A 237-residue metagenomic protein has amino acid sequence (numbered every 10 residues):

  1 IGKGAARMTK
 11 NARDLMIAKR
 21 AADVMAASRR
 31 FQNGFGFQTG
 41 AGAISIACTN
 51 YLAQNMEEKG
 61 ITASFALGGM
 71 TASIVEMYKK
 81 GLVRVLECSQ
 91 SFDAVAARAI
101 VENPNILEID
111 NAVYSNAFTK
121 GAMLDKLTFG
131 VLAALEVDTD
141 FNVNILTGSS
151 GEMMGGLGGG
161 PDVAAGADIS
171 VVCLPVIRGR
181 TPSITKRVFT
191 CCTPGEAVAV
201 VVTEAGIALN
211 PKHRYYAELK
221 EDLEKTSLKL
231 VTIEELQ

Functional and structural regions predicted by a protein language model:
I1-G36, A47-M56, G60-S64, S73-V75 (+1 more regions): Conserved phosphate- and dinucleotide-binding cores of soluble alpha/beta proteins, encompassing both enzyme active
G42: Beta-strand-loop-alpha "switch" segments that mediate conformational coupling across diverse proteins
G68: Active-site histidine-anchored catalytic micro-motif
